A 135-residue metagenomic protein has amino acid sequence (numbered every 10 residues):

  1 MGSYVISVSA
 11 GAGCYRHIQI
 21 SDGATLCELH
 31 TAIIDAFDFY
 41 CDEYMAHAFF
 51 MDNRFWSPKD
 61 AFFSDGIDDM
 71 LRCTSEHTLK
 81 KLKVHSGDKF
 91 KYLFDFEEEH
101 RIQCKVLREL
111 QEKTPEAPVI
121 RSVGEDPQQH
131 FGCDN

Functional and structural regions predicted by a protein language model:
M1-N135: Short linear regulatory motifs enriched in tryptophan with gly/pro/ser
